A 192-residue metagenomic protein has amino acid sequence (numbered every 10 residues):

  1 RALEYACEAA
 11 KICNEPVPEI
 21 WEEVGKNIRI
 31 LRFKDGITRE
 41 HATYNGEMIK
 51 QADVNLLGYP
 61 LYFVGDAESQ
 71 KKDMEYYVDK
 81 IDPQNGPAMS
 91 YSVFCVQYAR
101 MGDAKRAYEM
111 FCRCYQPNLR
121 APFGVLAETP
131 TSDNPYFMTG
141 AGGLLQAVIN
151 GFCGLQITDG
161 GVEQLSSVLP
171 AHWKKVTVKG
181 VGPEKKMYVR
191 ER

Functional and structural regions predicted by a protein language model:
R1: Conserved active-site neighborhood of enzyme catalytic/cofactor-binding cores
E4, E8, I12-A141: Active-site core of glycosidic bond-cleaving carbohydrate-active enzymes
K105-R192: Non-catalytic C-terminal accessory modules of carbohydrate-active enzymes
